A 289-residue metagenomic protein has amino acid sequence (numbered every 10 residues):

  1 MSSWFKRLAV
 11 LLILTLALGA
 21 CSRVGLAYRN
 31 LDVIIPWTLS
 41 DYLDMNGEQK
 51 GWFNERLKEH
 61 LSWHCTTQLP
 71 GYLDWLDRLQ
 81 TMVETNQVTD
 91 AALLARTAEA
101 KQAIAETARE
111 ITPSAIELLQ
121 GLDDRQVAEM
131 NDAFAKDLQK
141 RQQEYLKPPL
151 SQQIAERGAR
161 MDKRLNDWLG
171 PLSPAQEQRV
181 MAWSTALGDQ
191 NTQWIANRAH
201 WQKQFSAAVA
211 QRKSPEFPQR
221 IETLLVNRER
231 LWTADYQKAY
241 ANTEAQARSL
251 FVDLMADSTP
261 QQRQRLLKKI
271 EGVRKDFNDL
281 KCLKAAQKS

Functional and structural regions predicted by a protein language model:
M1-A9: Bacterial N-terminal signal peptides that target proteins for export
A17-A20: C-terminal motif of bacterial Sec signal peptides marking the signal peptidase cleavage site
S22-G25: Bacterial signal peptide processing site
R29-H64: Start-of-domain marker
P36, R198, Q202-S289: A cross-kingdom marker for long, charged
L39, F53, A108-L122, M130 (+4 more regions): Short, structured motif recognition centered on aromatic/hydrophobic residues
T67-E106: Mid-chain, structured segments of secreted extracytoplasmic proteins
P113-W232: Extended amphipathic alpha-helical interaction segments
